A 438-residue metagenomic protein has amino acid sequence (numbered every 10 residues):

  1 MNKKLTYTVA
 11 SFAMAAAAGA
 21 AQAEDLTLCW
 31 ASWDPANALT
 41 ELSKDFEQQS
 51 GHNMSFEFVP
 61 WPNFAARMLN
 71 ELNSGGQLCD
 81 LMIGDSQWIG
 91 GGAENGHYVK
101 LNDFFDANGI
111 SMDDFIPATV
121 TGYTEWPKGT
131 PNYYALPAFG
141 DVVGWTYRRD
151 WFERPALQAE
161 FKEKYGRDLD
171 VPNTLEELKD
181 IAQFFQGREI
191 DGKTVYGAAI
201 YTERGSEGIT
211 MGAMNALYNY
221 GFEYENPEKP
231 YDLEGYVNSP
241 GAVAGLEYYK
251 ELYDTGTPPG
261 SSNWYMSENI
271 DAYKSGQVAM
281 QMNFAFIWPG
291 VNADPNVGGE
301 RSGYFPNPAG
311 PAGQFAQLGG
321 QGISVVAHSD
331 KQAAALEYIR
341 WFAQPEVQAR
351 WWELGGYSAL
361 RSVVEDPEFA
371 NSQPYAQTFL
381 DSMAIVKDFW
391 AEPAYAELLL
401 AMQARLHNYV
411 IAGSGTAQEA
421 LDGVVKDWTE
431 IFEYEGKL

Functional and structural regions predicted by a protein language model:
M1-Q22: Gram-negative bacterial Sec-dependent N-terminal signal peptides
K4, E24, Q49, P131 (+8 more regions): Extracytoplasmic/periplasmic substrate-recognition and gating elements
D25-T27, E41-A118, G122, A135 (+6 more regions): Extracytoplasmic "Venus flytrap"/periplasmic binding protein-like
L26-E41, V59-P62, D141-V142, E207 (+1 more regions): Extracytoplasmic "Venus flytrap"
S86-G144, I209-G212, R301-P308, E368-Q373 (+1 more regions): Hinge/lid segment of periplasmic solute-binding proteins
E125-F139, V143, T174-E234, V278: Extracytoplasmic/periplasmic solute-binding protein
E177-Q186, Y220-N263, N307, V425: Glycine-centered hinge/linker elements that transmit conformational signals in sensory and ligand-binding systems
D381-L438: Conserved C-terminal helix/tail region of periplasmic/extracytoplasmic solute-binding proteins
